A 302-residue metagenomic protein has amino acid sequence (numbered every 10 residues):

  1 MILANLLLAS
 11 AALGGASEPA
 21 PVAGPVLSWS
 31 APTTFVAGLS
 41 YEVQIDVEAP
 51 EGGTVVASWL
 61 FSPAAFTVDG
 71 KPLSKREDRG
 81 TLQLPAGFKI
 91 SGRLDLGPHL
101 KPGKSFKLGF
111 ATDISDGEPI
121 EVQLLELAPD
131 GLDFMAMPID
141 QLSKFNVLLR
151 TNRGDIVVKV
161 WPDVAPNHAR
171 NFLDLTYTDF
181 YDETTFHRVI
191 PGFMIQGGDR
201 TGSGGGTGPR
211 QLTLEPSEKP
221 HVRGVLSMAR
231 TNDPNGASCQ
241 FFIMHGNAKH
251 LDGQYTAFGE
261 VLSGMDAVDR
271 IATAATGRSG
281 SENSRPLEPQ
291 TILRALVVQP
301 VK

Functional and structural regions predicted by a protein language model:
A4-A16: Hydrophobic h-region of N-terminal signal peptides that target proteins for export in Gram-negative bacteria
E18-K302: Cyclophilin-like peptidyl-prolyl cis-trans isomerases
